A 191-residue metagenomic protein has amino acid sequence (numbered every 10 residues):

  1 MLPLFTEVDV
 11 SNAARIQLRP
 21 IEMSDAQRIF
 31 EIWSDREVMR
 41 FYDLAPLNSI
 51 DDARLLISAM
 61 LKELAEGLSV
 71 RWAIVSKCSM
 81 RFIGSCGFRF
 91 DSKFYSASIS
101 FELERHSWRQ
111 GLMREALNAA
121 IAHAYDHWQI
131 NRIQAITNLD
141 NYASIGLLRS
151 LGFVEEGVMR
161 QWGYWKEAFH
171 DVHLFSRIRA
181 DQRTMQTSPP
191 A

Functional and structural regions predicted by a protein language model:
M1-R40, R71-A191: Acyl-donor (CoA/ACP) binding surface of acyl/acetyltransferases
I21, S49-D51, L64, Q182-R183: A short hydrophobic/aromatic micro-motif that marks alpha-helical segments and, especially, helix-coil
E37-A59, V70-W72: Conserved GNAT-fold acetyl-CoA-binding loop/helix
A59-E63, H123: A generic secondary-structure signal
K62-G67, F153: Short loop/turn motifs at secondary-structure junctions and domain boundaries
